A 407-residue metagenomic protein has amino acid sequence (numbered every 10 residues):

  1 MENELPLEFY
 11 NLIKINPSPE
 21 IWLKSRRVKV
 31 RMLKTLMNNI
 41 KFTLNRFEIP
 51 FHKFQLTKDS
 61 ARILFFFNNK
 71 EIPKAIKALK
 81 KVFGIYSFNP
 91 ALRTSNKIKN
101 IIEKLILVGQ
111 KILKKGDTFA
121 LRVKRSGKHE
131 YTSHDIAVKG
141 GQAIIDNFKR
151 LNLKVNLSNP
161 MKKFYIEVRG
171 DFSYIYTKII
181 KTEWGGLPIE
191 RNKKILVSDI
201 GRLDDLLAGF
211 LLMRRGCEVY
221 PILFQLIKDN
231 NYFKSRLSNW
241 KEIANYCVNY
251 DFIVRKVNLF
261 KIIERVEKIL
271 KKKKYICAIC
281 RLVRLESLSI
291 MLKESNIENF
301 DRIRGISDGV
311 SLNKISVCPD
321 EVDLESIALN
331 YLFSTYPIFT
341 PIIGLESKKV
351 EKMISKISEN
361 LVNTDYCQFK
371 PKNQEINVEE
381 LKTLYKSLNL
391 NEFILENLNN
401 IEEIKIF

Functional and structural regions predicted by a protein language model:
E2, L12-K14, R31, N39-F51 (+4 more regions): Nucleotide-activated chemistry modules centered on ATP-dependent adenylation/adenylyltransferase
N3-E8, K111-K114, M213-R214: Short glycine/proline-enriched loop/turn "hinge" motifs that connect secondary-structure elements and lie
E4-V30: Short glycine-/aliphatic-rich beta-strand segments at the starts of folded cytosolic domains
K14-N16, G116-K128, I195-D199: Short hydrophobic beta-strand segments
I21-L33, F67-N69, T94-N96, S126-E130 (+1 more regions): Short, surface-exposed ligand-recognition loops at beta-strand->loop->(often short) alpha-helix junctions that present
K29, L33, M37, I72-I76 (+5 more regions): Generic alpha-helical secondary structure
F42-K124: Non-catalytic nucleic-acid substrate-recognition regions in nucleic-acid-modifying enzymes
R125-V155: Short, hydrophobic/π-rich interface segment
